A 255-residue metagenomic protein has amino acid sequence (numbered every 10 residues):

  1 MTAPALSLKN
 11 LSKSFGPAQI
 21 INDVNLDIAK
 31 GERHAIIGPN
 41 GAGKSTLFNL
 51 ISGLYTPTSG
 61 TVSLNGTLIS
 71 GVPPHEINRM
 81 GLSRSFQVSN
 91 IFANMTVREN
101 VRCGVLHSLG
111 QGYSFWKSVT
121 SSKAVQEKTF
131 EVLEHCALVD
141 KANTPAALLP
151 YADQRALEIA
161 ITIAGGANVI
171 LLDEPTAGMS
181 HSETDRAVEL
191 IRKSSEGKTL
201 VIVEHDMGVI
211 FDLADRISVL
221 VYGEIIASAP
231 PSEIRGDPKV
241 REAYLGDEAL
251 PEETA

Functional and structural regions predicted by a protein language model:
T2-A255: Glycine-rich phosphate-binding loops of nucleotide-dependent enzymes
